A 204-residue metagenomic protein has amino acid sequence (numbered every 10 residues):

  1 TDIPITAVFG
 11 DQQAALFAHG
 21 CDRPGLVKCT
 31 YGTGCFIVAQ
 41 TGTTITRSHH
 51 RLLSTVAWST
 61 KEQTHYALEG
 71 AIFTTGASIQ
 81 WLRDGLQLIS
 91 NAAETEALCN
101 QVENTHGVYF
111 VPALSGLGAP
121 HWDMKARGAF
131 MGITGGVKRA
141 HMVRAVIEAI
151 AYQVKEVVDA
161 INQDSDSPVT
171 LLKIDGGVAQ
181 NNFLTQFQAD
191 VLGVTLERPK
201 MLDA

Functional and structural regions predicted by a protein language model:
D2-A204: Active-site core segments that coordinate phosphate-bearing ligands/cofactors across diverse enzyme families
